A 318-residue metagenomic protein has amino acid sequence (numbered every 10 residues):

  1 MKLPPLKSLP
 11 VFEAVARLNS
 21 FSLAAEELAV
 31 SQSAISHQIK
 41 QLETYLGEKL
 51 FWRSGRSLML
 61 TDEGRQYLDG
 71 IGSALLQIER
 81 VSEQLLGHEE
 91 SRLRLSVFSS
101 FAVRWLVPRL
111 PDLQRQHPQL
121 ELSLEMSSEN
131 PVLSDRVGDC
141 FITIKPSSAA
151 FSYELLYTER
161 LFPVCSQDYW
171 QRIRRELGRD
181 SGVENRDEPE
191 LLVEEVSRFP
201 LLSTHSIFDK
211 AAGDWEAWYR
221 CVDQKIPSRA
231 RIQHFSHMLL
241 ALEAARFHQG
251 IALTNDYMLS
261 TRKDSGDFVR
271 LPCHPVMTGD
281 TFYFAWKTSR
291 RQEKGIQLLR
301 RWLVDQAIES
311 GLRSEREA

Functional and structural regions predicted by a protein language model:
M1-K2, R115, Q119, E184 (+4 more regions): C-terminal effector-binding regulatory domain of bacterial HTH transcription factors
L9, Y45-L46, Y67-E89, S310: Alpha-helical linker/hinge and terminal dimerization helices associated with HTH transcriptional regulators
E13-A29: Short helix-boundary/capping micro-motifs
F21, E43-L60: A short LG(V/I)-centered, amphipathic sequence patch enriched for acidic residue(s) preceding the LG motif
G55-L58, R65, L76-S96, E317: Short helix-loop hinge/linker segments at domain boundaries
S91-A149, A318: Central regulatory/effector-binding core of bacterial HTH transcription factors
P200-V222: Secondary-structure junction motif
K225-L271, M277: Hydrophobic hinge/microswitch elements
